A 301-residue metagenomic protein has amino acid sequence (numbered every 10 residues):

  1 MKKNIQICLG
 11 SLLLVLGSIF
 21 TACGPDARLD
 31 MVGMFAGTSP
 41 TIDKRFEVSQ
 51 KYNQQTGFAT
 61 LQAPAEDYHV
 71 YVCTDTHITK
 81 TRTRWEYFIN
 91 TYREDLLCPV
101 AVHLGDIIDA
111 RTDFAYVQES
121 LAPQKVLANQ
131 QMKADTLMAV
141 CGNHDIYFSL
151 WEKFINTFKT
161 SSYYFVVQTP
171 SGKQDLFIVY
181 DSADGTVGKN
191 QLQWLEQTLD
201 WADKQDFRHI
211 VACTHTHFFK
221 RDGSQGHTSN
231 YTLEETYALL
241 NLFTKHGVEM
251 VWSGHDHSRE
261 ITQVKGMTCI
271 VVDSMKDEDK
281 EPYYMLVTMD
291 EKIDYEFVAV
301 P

Functional and structural regions predicted by a protein language model:
M1-L9: Bacterial N-terminal signal peptides that target proteins for export
I19-A22: C-terminal motif of bacterial Sec signal peptides marking the signal peptidase cleavage site
G24-Y116: N-terminal active-site segment of His-dependent metallophosphoesterases
G33-T60, D113-R208, E235-T244, I261-F297: Extended active-site neighborhood of metal-dependent phosphoesterases/phosphodiesterases
V70, A101, F177, I210-V211: Hydrophobic beta-strand anchors of alpha/beta hydrolase catalytic cores
D75, G105-D106, G142-N143, H215 (+1 more regions): Active-site glycine-centered loops adjacent to acidic/histidine catalytic or metal-binding residues that shape
T76-H77, D181-T186, H227-T228: The substrate-binding groove and active-site-proximal loops of carbohydrate-active enzymes, especially glycoside
Y116, Q205-S253: Active-site-proximal segments of metal-dependent phosphoesterases and phosphodiesterases across multiple
